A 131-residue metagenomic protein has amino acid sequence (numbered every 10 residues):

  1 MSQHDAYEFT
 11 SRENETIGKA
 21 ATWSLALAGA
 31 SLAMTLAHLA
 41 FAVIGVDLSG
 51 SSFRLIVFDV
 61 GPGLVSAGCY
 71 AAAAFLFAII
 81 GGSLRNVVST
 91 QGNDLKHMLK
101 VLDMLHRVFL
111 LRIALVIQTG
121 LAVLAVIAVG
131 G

Functional and structural regions predicted by a protein language model:
M1-V57, G61, A72, L76-T119 (+1 more regions): Membrane-interface extramembranous regions at the lipid-water interface
L124-G131: Hydrophobic alpha-helical transmembrane segments and immediately flanking/interface helices in integral membrane
